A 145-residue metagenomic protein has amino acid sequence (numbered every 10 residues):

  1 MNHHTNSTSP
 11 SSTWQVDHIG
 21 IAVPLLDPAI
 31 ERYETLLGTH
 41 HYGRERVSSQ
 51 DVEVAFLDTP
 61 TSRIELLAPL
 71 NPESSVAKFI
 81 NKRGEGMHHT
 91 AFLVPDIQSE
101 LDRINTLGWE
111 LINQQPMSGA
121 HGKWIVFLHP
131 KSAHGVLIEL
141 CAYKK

Functional and structural regions predicted by a protein language model:
M1-S12, A55-F56, E65, F92 (+1 more regions): Vicinal oxygen chelate
N2-Q50, S74: Long, hydrophobic N-terminal alpha-helical segment
Q15-L25, A55-D58, A77-R103, V126: Vicinal oxygen chelate
P24, Q50, D58-P60, K131: Short strand-coil-strand connectors
E31, T35, Q98-T106: Replace "anionic and nucleotidyl ligands
G38, P60-E65, H89-F92: Extracellular/lumenal glycan-associated surfaces
E73-S75, G119: Serine-centered coil/turn micro-motif
